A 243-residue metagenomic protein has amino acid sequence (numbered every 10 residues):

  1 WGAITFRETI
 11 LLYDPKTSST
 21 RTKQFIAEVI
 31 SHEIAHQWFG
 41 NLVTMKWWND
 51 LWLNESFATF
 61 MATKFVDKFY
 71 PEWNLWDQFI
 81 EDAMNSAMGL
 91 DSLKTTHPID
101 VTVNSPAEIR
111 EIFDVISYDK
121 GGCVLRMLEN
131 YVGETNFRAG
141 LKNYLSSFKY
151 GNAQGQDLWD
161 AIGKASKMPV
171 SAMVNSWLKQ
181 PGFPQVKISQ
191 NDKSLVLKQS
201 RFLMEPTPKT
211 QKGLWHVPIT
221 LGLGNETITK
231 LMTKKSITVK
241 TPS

Functional and structural regions predicted by a protein language model:
W1-P208: Hydrophobic alpha-helical and helix-loop surface patches within well-folded domains that function as non-catalytic
Q185-S243: Long, His/Glu/Asp-enriched segments that create or flank divalent metal/ion-associated functional microenvironments
